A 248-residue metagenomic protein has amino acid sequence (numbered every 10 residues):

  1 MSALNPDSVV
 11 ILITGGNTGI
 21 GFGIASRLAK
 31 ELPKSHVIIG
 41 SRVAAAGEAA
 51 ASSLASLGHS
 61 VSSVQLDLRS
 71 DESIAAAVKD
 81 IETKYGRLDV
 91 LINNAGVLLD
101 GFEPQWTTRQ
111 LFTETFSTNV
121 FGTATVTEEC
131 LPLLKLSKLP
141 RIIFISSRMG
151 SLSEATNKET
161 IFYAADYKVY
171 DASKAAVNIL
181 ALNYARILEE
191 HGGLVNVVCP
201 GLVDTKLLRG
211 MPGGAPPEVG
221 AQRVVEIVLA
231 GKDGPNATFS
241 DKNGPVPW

Functional and structural regions predicted by a protein language model:
S2-I38: Canonical Rossmann dinucleotide-binding motif of NAD(H)/NADP(H)-dependent dehydrogenases/reductases, specifically
I13-T14, N93-N94, R141-S147, L194-C199: Structural signature of the Rossmann-like NAD(P)-dependent dehydrogenase/reductase core
L54-E72: Rossmann-fold cofactor-recognition segment
L57-S62, D80-N93, L99-D100, T108 (+1 more regions): A glycine-rich helix->loop->beta "capping" turn within Rossmann-like NAD(P)(H)-dependent oxidoreductase domains
I92, V126-C130, L134, L180-A181: Hydrophobic positions on the long internal alpha-helix of Rossmann-like NAD(P)-dependent oxidoreductase domains
V97, G101-F116, K135-E189: Catalytic loop of short-chain dehydrogenase/reductase
A175, E190, V197, T205 (+1 more regions): C-terminal helical subdomain
